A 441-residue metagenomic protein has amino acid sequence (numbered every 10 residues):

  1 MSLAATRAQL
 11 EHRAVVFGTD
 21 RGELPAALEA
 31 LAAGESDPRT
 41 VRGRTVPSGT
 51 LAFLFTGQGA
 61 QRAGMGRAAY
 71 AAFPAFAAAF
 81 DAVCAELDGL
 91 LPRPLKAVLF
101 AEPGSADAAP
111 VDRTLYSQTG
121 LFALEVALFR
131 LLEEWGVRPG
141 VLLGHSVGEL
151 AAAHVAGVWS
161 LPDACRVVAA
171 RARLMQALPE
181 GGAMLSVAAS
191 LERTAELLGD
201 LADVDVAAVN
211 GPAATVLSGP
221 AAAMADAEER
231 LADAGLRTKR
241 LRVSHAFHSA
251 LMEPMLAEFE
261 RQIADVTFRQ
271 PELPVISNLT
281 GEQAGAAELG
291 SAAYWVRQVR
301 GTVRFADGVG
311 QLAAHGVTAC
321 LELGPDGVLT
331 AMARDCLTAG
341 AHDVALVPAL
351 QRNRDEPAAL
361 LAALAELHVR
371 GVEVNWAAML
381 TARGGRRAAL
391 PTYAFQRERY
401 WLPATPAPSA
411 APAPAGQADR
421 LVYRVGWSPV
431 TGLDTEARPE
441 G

Functional and structural regions predicted by a protein language model:
M1-L51, R67, L178-L185, L191-R193 (+4 more regions): Flexible catalytic loop/linker elements that gate and position reactive groups at enzyme active sites
S2, F17-T19, L24-A27, G43-R44 (+6 more regions): Flexible, low-complexity segments
A26-A30, S36-R39, F100-L329: Acyltransferase
V41-V46, P429-G441: Short boundary motifs at domain starts and secondary-structure transition points
P47-A78, A82-V83: Short, surface-exposed "cap/lid" segments of acyl-processing enzymes
A52-F53, D88, A319-E322, R438-G441: Short hydrophobic beta-strand segments
R67-A75, A156-R166, A257, D335-H342: A glycine- and small-aliphatic-rich helix-loop capping segment at beta-alpha/alpha-beta transitions that lines
D81-P110: N-terminal structural subdomain of ketosynthase/condensing enzymes
